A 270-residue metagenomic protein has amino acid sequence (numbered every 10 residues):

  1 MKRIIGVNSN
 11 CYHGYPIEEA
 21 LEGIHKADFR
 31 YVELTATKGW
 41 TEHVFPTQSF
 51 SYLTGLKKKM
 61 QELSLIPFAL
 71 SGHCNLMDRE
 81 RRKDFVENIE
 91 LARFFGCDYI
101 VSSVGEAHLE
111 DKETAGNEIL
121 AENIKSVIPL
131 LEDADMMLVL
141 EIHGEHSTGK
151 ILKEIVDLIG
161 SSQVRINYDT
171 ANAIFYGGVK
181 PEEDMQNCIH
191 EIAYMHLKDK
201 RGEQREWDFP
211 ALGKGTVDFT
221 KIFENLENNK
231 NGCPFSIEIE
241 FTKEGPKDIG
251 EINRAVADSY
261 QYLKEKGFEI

Functional and structural regions predicted by a protein language model:
M1-Y31, K58-S64, G96, G149-I270: Histidine-acidic metal/acid-base catalytic patches
N10-Y12, K38-F45, H73-D78, E106-A107 (+3 more regions): Short histidine/acidic/glycine/proline-rich micro-motifs that form metal- and phosphate-coordinating active-site loops
E18-E19, H25, T54, K59-L63 (+2 more regions): Active-site acidic/histidine proton-transfer and metal-coordination neighborhood in alpha/beta enzyme cores
V32-W40, L65-S71, V104: Short, conserved active-site loops that position catalytic residues or coordinate cofactors/metal ions across diverse
E33, A69, V101, V139 (+2 more regions): Conserved beta-strand positions in the central sheet of alpha/beta enzyme cores
E33-K57, A107-D111: Glycine-rich, proline-tolerant flexible connector loops at the mouths of alpha/beta enzymes
H43-T47, R79-K83, D111-G116, G177-V179 (+2 more regions): Short, solvent-exposed loop/turn segments at secondary-structure boundaries
F68-A69, D98-H108, E238-K243: A short small-residue
